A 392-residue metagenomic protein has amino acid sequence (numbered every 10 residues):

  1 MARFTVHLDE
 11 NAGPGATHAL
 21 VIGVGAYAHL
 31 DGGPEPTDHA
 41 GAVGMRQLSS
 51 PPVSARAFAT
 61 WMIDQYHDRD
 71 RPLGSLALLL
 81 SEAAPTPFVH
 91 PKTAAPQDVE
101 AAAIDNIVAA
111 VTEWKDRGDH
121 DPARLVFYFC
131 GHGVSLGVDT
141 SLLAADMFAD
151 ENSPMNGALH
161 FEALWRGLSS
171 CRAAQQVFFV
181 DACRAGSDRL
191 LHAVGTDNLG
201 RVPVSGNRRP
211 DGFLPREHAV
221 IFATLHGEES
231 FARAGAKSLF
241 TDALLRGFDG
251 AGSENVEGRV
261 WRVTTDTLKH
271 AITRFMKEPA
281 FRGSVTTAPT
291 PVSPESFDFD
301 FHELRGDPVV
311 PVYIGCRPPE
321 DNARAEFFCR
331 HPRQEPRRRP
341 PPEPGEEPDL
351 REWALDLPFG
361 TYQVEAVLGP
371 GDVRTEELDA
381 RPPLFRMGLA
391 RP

Functional and structural regions predicted by a protein language model:
M1-V6, Q47-A123: Functional beta-strand-loop-alpha-helix junction segments that form "active/interaction loops" within catalytic
A2, Q97-A193: Caspase-like (clan CD) cysteine peptidase catalytic core
V6-G13, A19, H120-D121, S253-Q334: Caspase-like cysteine protease fold
A28-T60, N152, R233-G235: Glycine- and acidic-residue-enriched helix-capping/strand-helix junction motifs
S49, R56, M62, G157 (+1 more regions): Active-site-proximal C-terminal subdomain of hydrolase catalytic domains
Q334-R351: Short, acidic Ser/Thr/Gly-rich low-complexity loop/linker segments typical of extracellular and cell-surface proteins
E346, L368-P392: Structured interaction patches on ligand/partner-binding surfaces of diverse proteins
P358-V367: A short tyrosine-centered beta-strand micro-motif
